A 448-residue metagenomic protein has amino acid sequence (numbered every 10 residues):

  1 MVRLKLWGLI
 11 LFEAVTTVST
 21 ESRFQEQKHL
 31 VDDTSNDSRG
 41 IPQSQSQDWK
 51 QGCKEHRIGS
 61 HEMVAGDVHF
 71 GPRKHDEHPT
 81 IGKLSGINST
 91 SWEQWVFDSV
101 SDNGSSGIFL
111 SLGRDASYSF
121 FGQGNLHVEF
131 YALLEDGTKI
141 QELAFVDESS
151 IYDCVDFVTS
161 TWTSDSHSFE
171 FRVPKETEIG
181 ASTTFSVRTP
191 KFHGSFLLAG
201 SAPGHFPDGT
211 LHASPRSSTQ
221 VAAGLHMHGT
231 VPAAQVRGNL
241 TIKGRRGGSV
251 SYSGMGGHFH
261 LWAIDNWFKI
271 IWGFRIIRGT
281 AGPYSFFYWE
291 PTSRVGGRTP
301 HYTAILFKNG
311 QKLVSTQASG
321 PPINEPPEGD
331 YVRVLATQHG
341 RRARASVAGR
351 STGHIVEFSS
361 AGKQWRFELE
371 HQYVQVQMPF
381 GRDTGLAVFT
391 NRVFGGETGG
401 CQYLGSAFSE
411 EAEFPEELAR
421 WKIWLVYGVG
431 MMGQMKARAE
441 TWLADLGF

Functional and structural regions predicted by a protein language model:
M1-E21: Fungal secretory targeting signals
E21-F448: Structured soluble/peripheral alpha/beta segments that form catalytic or ligand/cofactor-binding pockets
